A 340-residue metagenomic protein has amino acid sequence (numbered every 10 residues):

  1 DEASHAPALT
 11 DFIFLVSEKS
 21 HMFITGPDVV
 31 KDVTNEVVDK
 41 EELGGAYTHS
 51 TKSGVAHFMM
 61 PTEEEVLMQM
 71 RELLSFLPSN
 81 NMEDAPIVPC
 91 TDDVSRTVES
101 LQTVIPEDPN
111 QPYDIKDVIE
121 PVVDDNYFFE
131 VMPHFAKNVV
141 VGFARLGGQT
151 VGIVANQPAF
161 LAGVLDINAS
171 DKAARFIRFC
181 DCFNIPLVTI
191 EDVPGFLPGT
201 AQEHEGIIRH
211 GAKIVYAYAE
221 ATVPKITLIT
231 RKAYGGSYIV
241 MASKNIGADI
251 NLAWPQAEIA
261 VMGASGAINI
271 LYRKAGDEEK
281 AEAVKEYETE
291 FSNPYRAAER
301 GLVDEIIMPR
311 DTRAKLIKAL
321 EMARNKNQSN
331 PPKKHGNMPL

Functional and structural regions predicted by a protein language model:
D1-L340: Ligand-binding clefts of soluble mixed alpha/beta catalytic domains
